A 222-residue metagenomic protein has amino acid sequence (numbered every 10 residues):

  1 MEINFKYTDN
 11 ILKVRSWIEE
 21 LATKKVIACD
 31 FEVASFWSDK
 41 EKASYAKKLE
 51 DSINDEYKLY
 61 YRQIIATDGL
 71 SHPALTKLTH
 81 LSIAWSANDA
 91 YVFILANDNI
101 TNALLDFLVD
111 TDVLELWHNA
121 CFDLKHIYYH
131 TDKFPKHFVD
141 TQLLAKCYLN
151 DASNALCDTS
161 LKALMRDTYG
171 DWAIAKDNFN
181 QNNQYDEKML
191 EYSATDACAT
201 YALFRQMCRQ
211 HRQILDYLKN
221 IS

Functional and structural regions predicted by a protein language model:
M1-A163, D167: Conserved RNase H-like, two-metal-ion catalytic cores of nucleic-acid enzymes
E115, A175-K176, H211: Secondary-structure transition/capping residues
P135-F138, F179-S222: Mixed-charge, glycine-rich, non-catalytic linkers/tails in nucleic-acid processing enzymes
L149, Y169, Y201-F204: Generic helix-packing signal
R166-D171, T195: All-alpha helical catalytic cores of prenyl diphosphate-utilizing isoprenoid enzymes
Y169-N180: Active-site-adjacent bridging/hinge elements
